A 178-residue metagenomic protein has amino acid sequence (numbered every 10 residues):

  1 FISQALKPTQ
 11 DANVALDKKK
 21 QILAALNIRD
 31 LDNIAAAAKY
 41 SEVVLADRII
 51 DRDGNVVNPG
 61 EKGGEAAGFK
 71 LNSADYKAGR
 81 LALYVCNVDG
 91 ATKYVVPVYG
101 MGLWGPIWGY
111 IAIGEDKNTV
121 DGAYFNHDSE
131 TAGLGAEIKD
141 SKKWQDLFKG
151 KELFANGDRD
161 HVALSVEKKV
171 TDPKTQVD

Functional and structural regions predicted by a protein language model:
F1-D178: Flexible, solvent-exposed loop/hinge segments and secondary-structure transition points
